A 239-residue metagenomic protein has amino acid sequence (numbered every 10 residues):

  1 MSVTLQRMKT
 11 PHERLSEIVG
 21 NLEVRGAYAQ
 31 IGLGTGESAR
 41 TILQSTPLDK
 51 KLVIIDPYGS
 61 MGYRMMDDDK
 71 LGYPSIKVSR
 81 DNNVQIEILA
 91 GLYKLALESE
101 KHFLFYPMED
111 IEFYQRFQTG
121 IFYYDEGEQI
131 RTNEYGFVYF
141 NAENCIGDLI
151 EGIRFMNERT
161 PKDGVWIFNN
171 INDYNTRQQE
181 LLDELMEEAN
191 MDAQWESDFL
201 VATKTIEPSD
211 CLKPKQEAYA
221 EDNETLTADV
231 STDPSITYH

Functional and structural regions predicted by a protein language model:
S2-L5, H12-H239: S-adenosylmethionine/decaboxylated-SAM
